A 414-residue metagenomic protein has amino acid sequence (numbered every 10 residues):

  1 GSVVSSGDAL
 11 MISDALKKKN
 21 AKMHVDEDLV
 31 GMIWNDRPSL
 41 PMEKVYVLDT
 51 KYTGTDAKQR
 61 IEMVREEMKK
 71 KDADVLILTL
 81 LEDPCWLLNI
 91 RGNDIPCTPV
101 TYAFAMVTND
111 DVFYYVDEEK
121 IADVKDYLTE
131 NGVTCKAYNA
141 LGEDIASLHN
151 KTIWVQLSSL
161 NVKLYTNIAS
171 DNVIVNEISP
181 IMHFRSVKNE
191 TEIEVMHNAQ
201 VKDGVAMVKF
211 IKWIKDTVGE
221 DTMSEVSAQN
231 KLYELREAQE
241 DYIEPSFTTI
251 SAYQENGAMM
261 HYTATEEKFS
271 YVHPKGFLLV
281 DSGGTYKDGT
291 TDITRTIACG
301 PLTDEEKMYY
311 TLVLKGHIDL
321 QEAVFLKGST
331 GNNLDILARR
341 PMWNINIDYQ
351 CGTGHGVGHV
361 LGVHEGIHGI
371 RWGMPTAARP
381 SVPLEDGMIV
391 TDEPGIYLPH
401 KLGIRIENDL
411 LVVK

Functional and structural regions predicted by a protein language model:
G1-K414: Active-site neighborhoods and metal-handling regions in enzymes and metal-associated proteins
